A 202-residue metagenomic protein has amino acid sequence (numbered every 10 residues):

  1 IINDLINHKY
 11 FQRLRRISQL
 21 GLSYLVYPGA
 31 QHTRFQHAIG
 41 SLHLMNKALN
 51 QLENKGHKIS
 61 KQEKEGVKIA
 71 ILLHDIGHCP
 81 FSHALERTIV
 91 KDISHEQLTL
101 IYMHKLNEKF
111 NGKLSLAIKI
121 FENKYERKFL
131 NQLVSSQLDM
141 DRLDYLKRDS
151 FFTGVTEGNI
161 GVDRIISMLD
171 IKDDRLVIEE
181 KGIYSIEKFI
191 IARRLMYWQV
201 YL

Functional and structural regions predicted by a protein language model:
I1-S18, L25-I69, G77-L202: Sequence-structural signature of the catalytic-core scaffold of metal-dependent phosphohydrolases that act on
